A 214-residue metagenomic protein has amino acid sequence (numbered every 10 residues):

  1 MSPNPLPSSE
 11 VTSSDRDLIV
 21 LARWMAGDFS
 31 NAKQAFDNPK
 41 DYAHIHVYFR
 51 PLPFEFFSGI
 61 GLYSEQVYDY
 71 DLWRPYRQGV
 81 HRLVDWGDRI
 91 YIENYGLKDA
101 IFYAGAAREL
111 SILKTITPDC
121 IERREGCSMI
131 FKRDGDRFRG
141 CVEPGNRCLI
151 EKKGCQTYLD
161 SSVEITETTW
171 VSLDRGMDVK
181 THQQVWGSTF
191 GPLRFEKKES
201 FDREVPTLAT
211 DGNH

Functional and structural regions predicted by a protein language model:
M1-P5: N-terminal acidic, proline/glycine-rich, low-complexity intrinsically disordered segments
E10, D15-V20, W24-D28, A32-Q34 (+1 more regions): Calycin-type beta-barrel ligand-binding domains and close structural analogs
L18-R23, G27-F57: Short, solvent-exposed loop/hinge segments that bridge or flank secondary-structure elements
A43-I45, S58-I60, R77-G79, D88: A generic structural signal for short beta-strands and their flanking turns/coil linkers
V47-D69, W73-R74: N-terminal glycine/threonine-rich, aromatic-flanked beta-hairpin/loop signature
